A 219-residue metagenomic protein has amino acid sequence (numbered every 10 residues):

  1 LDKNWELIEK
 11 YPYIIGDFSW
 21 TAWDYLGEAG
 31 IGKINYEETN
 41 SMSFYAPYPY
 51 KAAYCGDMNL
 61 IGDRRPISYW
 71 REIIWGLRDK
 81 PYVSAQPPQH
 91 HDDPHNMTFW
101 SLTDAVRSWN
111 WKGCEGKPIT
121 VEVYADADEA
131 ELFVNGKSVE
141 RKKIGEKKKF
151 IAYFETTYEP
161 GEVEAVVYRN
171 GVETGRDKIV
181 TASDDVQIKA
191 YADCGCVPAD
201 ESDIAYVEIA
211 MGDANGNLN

Functional and structural regions predicted by a protein language model:
L1-E201, A214-N219: Substrate-binding clefts and catalytic carboxylate motifs of secreted carbohydrate-active enzymes
E201-V207: Short, solvent-exposed loop/turn segments enriched in Ser/Thr/Gly
